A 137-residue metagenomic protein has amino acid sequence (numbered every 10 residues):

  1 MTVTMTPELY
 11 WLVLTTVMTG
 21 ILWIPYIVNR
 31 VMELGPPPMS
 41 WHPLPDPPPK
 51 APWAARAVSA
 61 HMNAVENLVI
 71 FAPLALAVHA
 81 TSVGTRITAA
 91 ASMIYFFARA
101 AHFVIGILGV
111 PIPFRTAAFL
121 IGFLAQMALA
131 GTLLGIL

Functional and structural regions predicted by a protein language model:
T2-P43: N-terminal signal-anchor transmembrane alpha helix
M18-Y26, I70, H102, Q126: Alpha-helical transmembrane segments of multipass membrane proteins
V31-G35, V83, I107, P111 (+1 more regions): Transmembrane helix-loop junctions in multipass membrane proteins, especially transporters and channels
P47-V69: Membrane interfacial helix-start motif at the N-side
N63-L76, Q126: Core segments of transmembrane alpha-helices that mediate helix-helix packing or line hydrophobic substrate/ligand
T85-F96: Structural signature of hydrophobic alpha-helical transmembrane segments
A101-A125: Interfacial loop-to-transmembrane junctions
L129-L137: Juxtamembrane boundary at the C-terminal end of a transmembrane helix
